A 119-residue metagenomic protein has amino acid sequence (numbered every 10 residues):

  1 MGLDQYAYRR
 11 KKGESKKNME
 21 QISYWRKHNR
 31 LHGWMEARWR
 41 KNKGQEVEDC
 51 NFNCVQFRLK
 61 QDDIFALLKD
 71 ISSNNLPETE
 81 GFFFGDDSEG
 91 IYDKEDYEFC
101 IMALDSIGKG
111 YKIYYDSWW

Functional and structural regions predicted by a protein language model:
M1-W119: Acidic (Asp/Glu-rich) sequence patches and key acidic residues that form negatively charged surfaces used
